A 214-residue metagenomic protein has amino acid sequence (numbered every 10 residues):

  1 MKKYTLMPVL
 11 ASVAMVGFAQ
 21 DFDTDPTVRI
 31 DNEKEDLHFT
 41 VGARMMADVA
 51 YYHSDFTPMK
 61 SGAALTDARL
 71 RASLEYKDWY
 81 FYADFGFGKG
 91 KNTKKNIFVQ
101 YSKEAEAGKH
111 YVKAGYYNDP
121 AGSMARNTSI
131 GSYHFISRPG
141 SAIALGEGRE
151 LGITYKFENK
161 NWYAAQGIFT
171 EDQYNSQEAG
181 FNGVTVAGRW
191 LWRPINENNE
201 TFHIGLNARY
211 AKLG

Functional and structural regions predicted by a protein language model:
Y4-S12, G17-R44: N-terminal periplasmic/intermembrane-space "pro-region" immediately following the signal or transit peptide
T27-H53, T57-Q173, E178-N198, H203-L213: Outer membrane beta-barrel
